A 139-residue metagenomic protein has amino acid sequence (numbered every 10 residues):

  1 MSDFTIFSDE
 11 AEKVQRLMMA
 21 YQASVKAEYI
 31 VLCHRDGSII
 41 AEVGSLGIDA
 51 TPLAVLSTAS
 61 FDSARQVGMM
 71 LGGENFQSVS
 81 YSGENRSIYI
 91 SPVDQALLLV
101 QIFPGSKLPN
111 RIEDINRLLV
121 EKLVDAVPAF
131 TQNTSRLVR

Functional and structural regions predicted by a protein language model:
M1-Y29, D36-R139: Acidic, low-complexity cytosolic segments
